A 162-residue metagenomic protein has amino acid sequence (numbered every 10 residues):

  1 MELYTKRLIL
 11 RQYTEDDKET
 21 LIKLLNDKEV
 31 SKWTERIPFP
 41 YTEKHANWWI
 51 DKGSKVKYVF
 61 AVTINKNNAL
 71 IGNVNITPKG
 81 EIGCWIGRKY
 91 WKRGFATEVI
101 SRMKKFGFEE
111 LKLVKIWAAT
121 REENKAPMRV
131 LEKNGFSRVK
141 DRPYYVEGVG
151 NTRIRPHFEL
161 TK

Functional and structural regions predicted by a protein language model:
M1-K28, K32, V59-K162: Acyl-donor (CoA/ACP) binding surface of acyl/acetyltransferases
E29-I50: Conserved GNAT-fold acetyl-CoA-binding loop/helix
D51-V56: Short loop/turn motifs at secondary-structure junctions and domain boundaries
